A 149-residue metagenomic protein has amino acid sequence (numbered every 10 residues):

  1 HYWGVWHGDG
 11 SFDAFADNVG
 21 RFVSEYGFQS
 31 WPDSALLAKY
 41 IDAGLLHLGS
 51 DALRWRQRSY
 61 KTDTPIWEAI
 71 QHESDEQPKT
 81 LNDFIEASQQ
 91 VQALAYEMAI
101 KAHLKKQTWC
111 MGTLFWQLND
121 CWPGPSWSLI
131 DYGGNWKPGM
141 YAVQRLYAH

Functional and structural regions predicted by a protein language model:
Y2-H149: Substrate-binding clefts and catalytic carboxylate motifs of secreted carbohydrate-active enzymes
